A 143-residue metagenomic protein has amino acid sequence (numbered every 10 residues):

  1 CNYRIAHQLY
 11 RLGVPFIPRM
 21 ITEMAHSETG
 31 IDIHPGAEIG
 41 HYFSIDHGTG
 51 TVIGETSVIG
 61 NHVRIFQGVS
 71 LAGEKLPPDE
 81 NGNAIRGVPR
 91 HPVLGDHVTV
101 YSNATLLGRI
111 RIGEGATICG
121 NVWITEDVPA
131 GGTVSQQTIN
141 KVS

Functional and structural regions predicted by a protein language model:
C1-E23: Terminal amphipathic alpha-helical/low-complexity segments used for targeting or macromolecular assembly
H26-V142: Structural signal for interior beta-strand "rungs" in well-ordered beta-sheet cores of soluble enzyme domains
